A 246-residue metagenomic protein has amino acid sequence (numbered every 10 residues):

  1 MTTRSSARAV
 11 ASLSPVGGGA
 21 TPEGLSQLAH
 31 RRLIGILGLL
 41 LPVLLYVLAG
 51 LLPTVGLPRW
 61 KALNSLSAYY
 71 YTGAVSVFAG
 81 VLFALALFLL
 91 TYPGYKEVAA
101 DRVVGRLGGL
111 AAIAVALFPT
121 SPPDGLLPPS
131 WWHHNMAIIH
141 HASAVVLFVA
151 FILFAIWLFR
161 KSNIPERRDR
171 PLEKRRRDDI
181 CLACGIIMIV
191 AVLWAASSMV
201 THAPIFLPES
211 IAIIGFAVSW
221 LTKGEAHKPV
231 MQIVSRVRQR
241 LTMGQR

Functional and structural regions predicted by a protein language model:
M1-L25, Q239-R240, Q245: Short, Lys/Arg-rich, polar N-terminal cytosolic tail immediately upstream of the first transmembrane signal-anchor
G18-L39, A99-R106, D178, L182: Alpha-helical transmembrane segments and their helix-start/interface "positive-inside/aromatic belt" motifs in integral
R32, Y70-L82, A137-F148, D178-G185 (+1 more regions): Alpha-helical transmembrane segments of polytopic membrane proteins
G38-L57: Alpha-helical transmembrane segments of multi-pass membrane proteins
G38-P42, V77-F88, V146-A155, A212-K223: Hydrophobic cores of alpha-helical transmembrane segments in multi-pass inner/ER membrane proteins, independent
K61-F78, A99-G108, L126-A150: Transmembrane alpha-helix entry/boundary detector in multi-pass membrane proteins
A111-R177: Membrane-proximal helix-loop-helix units in multi-pass membrane proteins
M188-R246: C-terminal transmembrane-bundle signature of multipass membrane proteins, characterized by strong activation on
